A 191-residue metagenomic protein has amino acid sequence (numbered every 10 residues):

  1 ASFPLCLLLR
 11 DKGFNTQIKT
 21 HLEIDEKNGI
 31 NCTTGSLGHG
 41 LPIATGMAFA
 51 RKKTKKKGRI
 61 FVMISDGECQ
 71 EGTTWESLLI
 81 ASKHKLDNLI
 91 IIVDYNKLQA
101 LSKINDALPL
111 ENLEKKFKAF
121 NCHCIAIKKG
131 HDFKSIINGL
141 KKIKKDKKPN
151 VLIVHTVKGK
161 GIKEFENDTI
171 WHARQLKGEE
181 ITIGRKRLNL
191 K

Functional and structural regions predicted by a protein language model:
A1, I64-E71, Y95-Q99, H131-F133 (+1 more regions): Acidic, glycine-rich active-site loops and adjacent beta-strand->loop/helix elements that engage anionic groups
A1-K83: Cofactor-binding active-site loop characterized by glycine-rich and histidine/acidic residues
C6-L9, T73-W75, L101-N105, I137-N138 (+1 more regions): Short acidic, glycine/serine/threonine-rich loops at helix termini
G13-T20, A81-D94, K118-C122: A glycine-rich helix N-cap at a beta->alpha junction
K56-K57, N105-G139, L190: Conserved thiamine diphosphate
G58-V62, L89, D146-V154: Generic beta-sheet signal
E71-N96, V151-V154: A short alpha/beta connector and helix-capping loop motif
F133, I137-K191: Glycine/aspartate-rich loop-and-adjacent alpha/beta segment that forms the canonical ThDP
